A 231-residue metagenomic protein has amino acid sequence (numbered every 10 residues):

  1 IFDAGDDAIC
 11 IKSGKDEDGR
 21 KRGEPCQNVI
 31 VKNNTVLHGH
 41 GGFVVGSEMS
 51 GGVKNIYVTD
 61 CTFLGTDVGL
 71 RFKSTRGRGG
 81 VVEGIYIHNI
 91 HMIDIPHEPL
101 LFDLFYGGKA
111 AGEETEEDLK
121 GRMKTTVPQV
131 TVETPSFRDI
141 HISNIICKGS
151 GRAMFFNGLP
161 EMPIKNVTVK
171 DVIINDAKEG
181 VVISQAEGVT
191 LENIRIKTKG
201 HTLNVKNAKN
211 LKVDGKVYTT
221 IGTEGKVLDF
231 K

Functional and structural regions predicted by a protein language model:
I1-K231: Extracellular/periplasmic carbohydrate-active domains that bind, remodel, or depolymerize complex polysaccharides
